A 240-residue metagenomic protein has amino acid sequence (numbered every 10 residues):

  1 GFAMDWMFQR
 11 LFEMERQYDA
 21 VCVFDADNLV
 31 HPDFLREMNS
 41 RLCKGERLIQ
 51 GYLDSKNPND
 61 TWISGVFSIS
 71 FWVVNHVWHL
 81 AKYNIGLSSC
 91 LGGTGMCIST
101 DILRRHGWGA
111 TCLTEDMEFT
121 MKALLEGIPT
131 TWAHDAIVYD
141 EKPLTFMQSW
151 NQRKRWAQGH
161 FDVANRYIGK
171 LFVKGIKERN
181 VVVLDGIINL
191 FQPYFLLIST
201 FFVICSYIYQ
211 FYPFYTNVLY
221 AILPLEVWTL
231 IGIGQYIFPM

Functional and structural regions predicted by a protein language model:
G1-R16, E37-L113, K154, F161-N165: Long helical/loop segments within the catalytic core of UDP-sugar-dependent glycosyltransferases, especially the large
Y18, A26, E115: Short acidic donor-binding/metal-coordinating loop in glycosyltransferase active sites
V21: Short aromatic/hydrophobic "clamp" motif used to bind/position activated sugar donors
F24-R41: Acidic donor-binding/catalytic loop of UDP-sugar-dependent glycosyltransferases, especially processive GT2
D25-L29, G109, A123: The conserved acidic donor/metal-binding loop of glycosyltransferases
I85-L87, L144-M240: Basic/Trp-rich segment in TM-proximal cytosolic loops or flexible interdomain/linker regions
L113-F119: Acidic donor-binding loop at a coil-to-helix junction in glycosyltransferase catalytic cores that engages
T120-Y139: Catalytic donor-sugar/metal-binding loop of nucleotide-sugar-dependent glycosyltransferases
